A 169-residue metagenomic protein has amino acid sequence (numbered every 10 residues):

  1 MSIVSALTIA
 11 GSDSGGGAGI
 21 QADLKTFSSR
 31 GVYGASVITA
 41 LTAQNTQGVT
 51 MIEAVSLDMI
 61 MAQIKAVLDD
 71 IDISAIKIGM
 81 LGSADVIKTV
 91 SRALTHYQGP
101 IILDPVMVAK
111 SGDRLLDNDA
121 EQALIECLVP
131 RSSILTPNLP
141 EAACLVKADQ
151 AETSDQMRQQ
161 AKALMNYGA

Functional and structural regions predicted by a protein language model:
S2-T8, I20, K25-K110: Conserved N-terminal subdomain of the carbohydrate kinase-like
A10-G16: Short, glycine-rich nucleotide/cofactor-binding loops
G11, D104, N138: Active-site glycine-centered loops adjacent to acidic/histidine catalytic or metal-binding residues that shape
G17, A84, S154: Loop/helix-junction capping segments adjacent to catalytic residues or to phosphate/diphosphate-binding pockets
G48-A54, D113-N118, K147-A151: Short glycine-enriched, charge-decorated loop/helix-capping segments at active-site entrances that position
V55-D58, A109-V129: Conserved phosphate-binding/catalytic loop of the ribokinase/pfkB sugar-kinase fold
V106, G112-R114, P140-A143: Glycine/proline-rich, positively charged, aromatic-decorated active-site loop/lid region on the catalytic face
N118-A169: Conserved phosphate/ATP/ADP-binding segment of small-molecule kinases
